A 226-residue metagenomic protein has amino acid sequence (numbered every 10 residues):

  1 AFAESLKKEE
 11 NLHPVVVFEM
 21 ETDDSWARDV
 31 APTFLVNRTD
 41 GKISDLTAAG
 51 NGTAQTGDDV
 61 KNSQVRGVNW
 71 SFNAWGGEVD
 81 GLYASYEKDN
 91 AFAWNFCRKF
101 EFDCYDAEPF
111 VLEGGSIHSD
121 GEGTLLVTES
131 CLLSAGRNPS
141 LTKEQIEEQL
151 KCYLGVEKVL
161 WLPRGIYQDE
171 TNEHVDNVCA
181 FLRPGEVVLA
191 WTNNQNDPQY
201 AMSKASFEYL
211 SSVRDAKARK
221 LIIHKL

Functional and structural regions predicted by a protein language model:
A1-N51, Q55-L226: The feature marks the mature, well-folded catalytic cores of soluble enzymes
